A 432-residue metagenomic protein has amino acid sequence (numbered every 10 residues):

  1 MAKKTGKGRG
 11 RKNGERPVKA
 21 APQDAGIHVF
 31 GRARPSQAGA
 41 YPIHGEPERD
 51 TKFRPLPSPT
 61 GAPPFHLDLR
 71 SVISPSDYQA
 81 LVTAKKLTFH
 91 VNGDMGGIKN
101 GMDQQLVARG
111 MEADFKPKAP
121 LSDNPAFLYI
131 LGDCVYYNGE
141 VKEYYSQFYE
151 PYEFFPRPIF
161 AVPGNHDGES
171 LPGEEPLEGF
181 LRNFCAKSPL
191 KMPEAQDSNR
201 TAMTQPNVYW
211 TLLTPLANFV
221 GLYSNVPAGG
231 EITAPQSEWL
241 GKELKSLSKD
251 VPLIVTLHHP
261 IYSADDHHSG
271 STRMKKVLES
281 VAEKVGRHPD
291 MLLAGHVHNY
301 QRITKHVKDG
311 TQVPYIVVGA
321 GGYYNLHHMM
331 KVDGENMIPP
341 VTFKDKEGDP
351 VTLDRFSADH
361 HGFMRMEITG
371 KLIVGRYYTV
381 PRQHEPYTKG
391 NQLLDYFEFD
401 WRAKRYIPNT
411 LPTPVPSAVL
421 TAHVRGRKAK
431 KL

Functional and structural regions predicted by a protein language model:
M1-F127, Y145, Y149-A161, E175-G179 (+6 more regions): Acidic, histidine-bearing metal-coordination/catalytic regions of metal-dependent phosphoesterases
V29-D77, K142-P252, H267-M291, N299-S357 (+1 more regions): Extended active-site neighborhood of metal-dependent phosphoesterases/phosphodiesterases
F89-V91, Y129-I130, F219-G221, I254-T256 (+1 more regions): Structural motif
D94, G132-D133, G164-N165, L222 (+2 more regions): Active-site glycine-centered loops adjacent to acidic/histidine catalytic or metal-binding residues that shape
G97, V135-Y136, I261, N299: Short active-site segment of divalent metal-dependent hydrolases/proteases that encodes the spacing between
I98-M102, Y136-V141, G229-I232: Acidic-and-aromatic substrate-binding clefts and catalytic sites of carbohydrate-active enzymes
L257-H259, H296, V317-G319, Y377-T379: Active-site proximal loops enriched in glycine and acidic residues that flank catalytic Cys/His/Asp and coordinate
S263-D265: A short acidic, helix-capping loop that chelates divalent metal ions and anchors anionic groups
